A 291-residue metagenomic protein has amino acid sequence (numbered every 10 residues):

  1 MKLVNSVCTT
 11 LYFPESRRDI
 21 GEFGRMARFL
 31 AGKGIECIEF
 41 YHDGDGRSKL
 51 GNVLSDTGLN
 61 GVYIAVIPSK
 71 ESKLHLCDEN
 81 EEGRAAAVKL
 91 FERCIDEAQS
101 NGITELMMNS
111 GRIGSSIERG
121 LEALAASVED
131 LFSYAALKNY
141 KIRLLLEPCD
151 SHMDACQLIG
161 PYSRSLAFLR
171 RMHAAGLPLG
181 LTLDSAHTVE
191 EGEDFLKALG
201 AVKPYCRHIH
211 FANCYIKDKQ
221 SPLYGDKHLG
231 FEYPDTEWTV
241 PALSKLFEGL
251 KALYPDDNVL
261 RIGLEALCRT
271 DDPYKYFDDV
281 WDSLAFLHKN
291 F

Functional and structural regions predicted by a protein language model:
M1-L11, I20, R28-A31, G102-T104 (+3 more regions): Histidine-acidic metal/acid-base catalytic patches
M1-R93, Q99-S100, G176-G180, W281-F291: N-terminal pre-domain/capping segments
P14-D19, C37-L50, G114-S116, H152-I159 (+4 more regions): Acidic-and-aromatic substrate-binding clefts and catalytic sites of carbohydrate-active enzymes
S16, I20-F23, N80-R84, I117-E122 (+4 more regions): Flexible, glycine- and charge-enriched loops at secondary-structure boundaries
E39, Y63, M107, L145 (+2 more regions): Conserved beta-strand positions in the central sheet of alpha/beta enzyme cores
G44-G61, L90-S100, A125-L137, D194-R207 (+1 more regions): Short amphipathic alpha-helices and their capping/turn segments at secondary-structure boundaries
P68-H75, I113-S115, S151-H152, Y215-D218: Conserved radical SAM core fold
C77-G180: Active-site acidic/histidine proton-transfer and metal-coordination neighborhood in alpha/beta enzyme cores
